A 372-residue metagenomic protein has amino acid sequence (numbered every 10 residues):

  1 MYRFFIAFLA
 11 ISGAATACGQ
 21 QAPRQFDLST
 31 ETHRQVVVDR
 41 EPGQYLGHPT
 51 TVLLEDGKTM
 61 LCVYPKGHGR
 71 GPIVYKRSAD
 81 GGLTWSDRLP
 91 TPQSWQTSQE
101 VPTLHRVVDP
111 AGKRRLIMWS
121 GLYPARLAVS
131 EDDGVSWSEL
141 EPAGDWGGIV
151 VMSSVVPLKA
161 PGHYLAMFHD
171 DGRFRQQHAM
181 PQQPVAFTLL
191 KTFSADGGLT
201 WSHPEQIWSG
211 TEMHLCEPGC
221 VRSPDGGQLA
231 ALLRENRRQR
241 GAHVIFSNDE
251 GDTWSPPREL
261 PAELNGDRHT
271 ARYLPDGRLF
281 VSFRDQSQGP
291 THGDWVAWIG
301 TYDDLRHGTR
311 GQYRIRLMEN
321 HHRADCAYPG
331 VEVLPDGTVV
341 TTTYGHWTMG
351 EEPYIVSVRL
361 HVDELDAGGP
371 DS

Functional and structural regions predicted by a protein language model:
M1-I6: Bacterial N-terminal signal peptides that target proteins for export
F8-P23: Bacterial Sec-dependent signal peptides at the C-terminal "C-region" and cleavage site
Q20-S372: Asp-box/BNR beta-propeller blade signature and adjacent active/binding-site loops in extracellular glycan-interacting
